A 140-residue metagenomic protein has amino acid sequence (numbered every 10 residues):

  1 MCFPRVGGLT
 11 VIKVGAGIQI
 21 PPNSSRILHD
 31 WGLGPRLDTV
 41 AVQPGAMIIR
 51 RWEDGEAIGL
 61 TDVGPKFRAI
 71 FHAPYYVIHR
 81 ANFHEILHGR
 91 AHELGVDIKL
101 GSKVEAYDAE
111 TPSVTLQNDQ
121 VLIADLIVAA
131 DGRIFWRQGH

Functional and structural regions predicted by a protein language model:
M1-A16: Glycine-rich FAD pyrophosphate-binding loop
F3, D97-K99: General small-molecule cofactor/ligand-binding pocket signal
A16-R90, L94, E105: Active-site-adjacent segment of FAD-dependent monooxygenases/related oxidoreductases
L100-S113: A conserved short coil-to-beta-strand element within the FAD-binding core of flavoproteins
Q117-L126: Core beta-strand elements of the Rossmann-like FAD/NAD(P) dinucleotide-binding domain in flavoenzyme oxidoreductases
A129-H140: Flavin (primarily FAD) binding-site architecture
